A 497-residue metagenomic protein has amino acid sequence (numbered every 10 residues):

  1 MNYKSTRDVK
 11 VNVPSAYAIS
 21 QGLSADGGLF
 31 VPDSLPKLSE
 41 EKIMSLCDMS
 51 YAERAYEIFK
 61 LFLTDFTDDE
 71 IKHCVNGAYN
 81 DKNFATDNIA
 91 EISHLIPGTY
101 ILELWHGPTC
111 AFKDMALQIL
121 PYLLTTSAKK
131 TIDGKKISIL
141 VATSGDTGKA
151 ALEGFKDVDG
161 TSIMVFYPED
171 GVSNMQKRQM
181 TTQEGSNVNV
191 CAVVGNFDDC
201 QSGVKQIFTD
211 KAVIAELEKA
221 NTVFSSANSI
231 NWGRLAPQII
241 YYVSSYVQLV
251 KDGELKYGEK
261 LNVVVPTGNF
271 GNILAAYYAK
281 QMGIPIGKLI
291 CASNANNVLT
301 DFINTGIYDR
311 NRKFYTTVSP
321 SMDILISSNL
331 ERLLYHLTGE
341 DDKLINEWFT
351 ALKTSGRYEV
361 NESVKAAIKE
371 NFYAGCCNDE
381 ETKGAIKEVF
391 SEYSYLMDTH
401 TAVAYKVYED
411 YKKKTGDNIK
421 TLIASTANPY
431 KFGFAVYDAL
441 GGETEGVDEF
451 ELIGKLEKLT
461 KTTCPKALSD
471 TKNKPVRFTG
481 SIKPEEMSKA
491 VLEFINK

Functional and structural regions predicted by a protein language model:
M1-K497: PLP-dependent amino-acid enzyme catalytic core
